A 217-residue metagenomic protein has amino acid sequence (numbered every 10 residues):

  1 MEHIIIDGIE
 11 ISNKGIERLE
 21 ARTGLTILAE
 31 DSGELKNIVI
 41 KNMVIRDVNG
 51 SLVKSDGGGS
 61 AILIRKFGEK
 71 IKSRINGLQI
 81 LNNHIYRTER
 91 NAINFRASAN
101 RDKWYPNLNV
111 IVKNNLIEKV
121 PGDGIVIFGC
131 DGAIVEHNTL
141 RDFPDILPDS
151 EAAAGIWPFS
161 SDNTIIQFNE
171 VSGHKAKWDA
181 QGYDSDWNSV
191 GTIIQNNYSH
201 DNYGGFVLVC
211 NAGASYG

Functional and structural regions predicted by a protein language model:
E2-N13, E34-N49, K72-N91, Y105-D123 (+5 more regions): Right-handed parallel beta-helix
R18-D31, V53-K72, R87-W104, K119-I127 (+3 more regions): Extracellular beta-strand/beta-solenoid scaffold signature
